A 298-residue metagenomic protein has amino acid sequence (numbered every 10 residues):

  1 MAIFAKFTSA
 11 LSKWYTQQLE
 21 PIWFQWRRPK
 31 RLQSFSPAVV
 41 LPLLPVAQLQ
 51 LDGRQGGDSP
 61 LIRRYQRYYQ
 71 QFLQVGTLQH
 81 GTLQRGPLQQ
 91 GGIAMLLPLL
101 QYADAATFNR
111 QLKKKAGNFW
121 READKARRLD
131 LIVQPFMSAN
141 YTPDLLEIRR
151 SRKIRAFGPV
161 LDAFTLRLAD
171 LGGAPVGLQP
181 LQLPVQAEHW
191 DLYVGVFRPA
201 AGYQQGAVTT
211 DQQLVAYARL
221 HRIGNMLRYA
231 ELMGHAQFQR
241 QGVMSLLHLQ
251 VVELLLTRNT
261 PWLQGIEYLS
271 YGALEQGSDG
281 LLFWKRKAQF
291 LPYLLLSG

Functional and structural regions predicted by a protein language model:
M1, V46-L49, M137-N140, L296-G298: Generic structural signal for short, solvent-exposed loop/turn connectors between secondary structure elements
A2-S12, P21, Q84, Y102-A103 (+3 more regions): A conserved beta-strand-loop-helix scaffold within acyl/acetyltransferase catalytic domains
T8-G92, N109-K113, H221-P292: Acyl-donor binding region in acyl/amide transferases
G91-M95, L192-V194: Short beta-strand micro-motifs in enzyme catalytic cores
M95, L291-G298: Conserved catalytic-core motifs of GNAT/GCN5-like acyltransferases
L96-L100: Short helix/strand-capping turn motifs
A156-V160, W262, L295-L296: Secondary-structure transition/capping residues
